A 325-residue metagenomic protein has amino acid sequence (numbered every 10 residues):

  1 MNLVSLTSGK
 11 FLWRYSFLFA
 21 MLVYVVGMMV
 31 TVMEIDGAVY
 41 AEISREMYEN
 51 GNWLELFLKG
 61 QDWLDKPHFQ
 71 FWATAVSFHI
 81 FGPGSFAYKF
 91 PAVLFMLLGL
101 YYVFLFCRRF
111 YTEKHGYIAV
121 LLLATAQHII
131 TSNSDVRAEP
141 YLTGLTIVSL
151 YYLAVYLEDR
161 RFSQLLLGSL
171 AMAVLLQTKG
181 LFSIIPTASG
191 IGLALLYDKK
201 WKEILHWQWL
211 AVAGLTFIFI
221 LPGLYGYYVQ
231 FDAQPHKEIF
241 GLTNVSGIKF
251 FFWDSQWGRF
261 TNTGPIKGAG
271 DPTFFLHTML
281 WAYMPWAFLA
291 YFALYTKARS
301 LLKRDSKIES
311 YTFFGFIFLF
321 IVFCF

Functional and structural regions predicted by a protein language model:
G9, W13, V103-T125: Transmembrane-helix signature of polytopic, membrane-embedded enzymes that assemble or transfer cell-envelope glycans
M21-V23, V39, I43-D65, F69-W72 (+2 more regions): Extracytosolic helix-loop segments that constitute the early lumenal/periplasmic catalytic or substrate-binding loops
I43, S183-F325: Transmembrane-lumen/periplasm boundary regions of multi-pass, lipid-linked membrane glycan transferases
F69-W72, G82-L98, V136: Loop-to-helix entry region of an early transmembrane alpha helix in multi-pass inner-membrane enzymes
F90-F110, V148: Transmembrane-helix motifs of polytopic, lipid-linked glycan transferases
R109, E113-K114, S149-L167: Membrane-interface transmembrane helices that cradle and orient dolichyl/undecaprenyl
H128-Y141: Short acidic/glycine- and proline-prone juxtamembrane loop motifs at membrane-interface regions of multi-pass membrane
T131, Q164-K179, L319-C324: Membrane-interface alpha helices of multi-pass inner-membrane proteins
